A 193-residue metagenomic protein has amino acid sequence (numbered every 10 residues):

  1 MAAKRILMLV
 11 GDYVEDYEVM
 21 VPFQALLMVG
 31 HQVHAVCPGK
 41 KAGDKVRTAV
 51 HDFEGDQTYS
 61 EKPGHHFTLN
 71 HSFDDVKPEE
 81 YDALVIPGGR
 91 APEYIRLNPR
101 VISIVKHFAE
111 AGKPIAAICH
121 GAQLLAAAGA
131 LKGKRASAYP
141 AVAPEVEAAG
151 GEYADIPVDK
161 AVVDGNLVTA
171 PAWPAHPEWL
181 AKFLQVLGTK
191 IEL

Functional and structural regions predicted by a protein language model:
M1-A111, L124-R135, A143-L193: Extended, subdomain-level signal for the structured scaffold at the beginning of enzyme domains
I118-G121: Short, thiol/selenol-centered motifs that function as redox-active sites or metal-ligating centers
